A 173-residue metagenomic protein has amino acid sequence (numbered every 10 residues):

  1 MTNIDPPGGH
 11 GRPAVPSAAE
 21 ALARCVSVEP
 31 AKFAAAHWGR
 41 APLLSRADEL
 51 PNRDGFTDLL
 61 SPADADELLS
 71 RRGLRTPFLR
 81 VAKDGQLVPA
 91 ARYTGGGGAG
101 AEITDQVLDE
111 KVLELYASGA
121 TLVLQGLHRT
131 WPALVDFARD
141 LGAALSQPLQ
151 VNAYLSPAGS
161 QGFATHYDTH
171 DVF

Functional and structural regions predicted by a protein language model:
T2-V28, A34-A36, P51-L60, D66-F173: Active-site region of the double-stranded beta-helix
E29-P30, A41: Short N-terminal amphipathic alpha-helix/helix-capping patch enriched in small hydrophobics with frequent Ser/Thr
R40, E49: C-terminal active-site rim and adjoining tail of enzyme catalytic domains
A41-P42, A144: Proline-rich low-complexity regions
